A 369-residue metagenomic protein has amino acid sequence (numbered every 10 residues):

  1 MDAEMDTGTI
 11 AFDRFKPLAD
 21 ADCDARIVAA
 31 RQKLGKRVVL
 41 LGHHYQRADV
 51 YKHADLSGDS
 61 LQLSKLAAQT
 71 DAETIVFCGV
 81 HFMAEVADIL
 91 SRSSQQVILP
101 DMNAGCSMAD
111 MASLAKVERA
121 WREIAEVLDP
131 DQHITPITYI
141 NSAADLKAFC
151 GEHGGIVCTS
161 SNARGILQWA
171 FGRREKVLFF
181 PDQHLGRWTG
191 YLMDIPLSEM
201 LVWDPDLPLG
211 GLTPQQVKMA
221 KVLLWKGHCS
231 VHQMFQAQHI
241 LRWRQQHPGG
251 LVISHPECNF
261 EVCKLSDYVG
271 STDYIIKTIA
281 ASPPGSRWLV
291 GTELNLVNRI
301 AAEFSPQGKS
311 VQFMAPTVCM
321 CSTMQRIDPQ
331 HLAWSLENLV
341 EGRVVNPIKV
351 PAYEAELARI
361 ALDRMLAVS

Functional and structural regions predicted by a protein language model:
M1-G291, L296-S369: Active-site loop-to-helix "anion-binding N-cap" substructures in soluble metabolic enzymes
